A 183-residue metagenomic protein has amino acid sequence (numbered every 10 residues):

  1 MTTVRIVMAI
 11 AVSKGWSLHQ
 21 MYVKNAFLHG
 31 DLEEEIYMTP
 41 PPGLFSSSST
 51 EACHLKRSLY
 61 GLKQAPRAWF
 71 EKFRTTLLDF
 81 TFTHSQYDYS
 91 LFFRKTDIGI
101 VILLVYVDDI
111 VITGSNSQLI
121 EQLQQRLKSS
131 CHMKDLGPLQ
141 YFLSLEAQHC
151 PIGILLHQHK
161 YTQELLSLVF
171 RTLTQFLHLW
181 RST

Functional and structural regions predicted by a protein language model:
M1-T183: Long, low-complexity, charge-biased intrinsically disordered regions
